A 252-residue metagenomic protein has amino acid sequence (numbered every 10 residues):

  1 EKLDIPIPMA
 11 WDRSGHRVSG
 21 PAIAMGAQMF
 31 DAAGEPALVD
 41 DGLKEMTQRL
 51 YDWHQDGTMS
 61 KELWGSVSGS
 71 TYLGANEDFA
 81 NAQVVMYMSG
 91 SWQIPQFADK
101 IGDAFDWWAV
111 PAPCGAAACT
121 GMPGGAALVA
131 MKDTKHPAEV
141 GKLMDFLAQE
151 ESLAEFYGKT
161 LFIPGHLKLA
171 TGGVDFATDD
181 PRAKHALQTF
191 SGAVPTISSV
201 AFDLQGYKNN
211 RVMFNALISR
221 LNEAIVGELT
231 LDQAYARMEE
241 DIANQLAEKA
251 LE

Functional and structural regions predicted by a protein language model:
E1-D12, K61, Q149-T160, N244-E252: Bilobed periplasmic-binding protein-like "clamshell/Venus-flytrap" ligand-binding domains
E1-E45, Y51, A75, V84: Extracytoplasmic/periplasmic solute-binding protein
E1-K2, T71-Y87, S219, E223-V226: Short helices/loops that flank or line small-molecule/ion binding pockets
E35-V67, A98, A112: Glycine-centered hinge/linker elements that transmit conformational signals in sensory and ligand-binding systems
Q55-M59, D99-K168, S199: Extracytoplasmic/periplasmic substrate-recognition and gating elements
V85-G90, W108: Paired acidic/hydrophobic, glycine-rich loop segments that form the ligand-binding mouth/hinge of periplasmic-binding
S89-I94, A126: Beta->alpha turn/N-cap motifs
H185-D241: C-terminal capping/gating helix-and-loop segments adjacent to ligand/active sites or protein-protein/ligand interfaces
